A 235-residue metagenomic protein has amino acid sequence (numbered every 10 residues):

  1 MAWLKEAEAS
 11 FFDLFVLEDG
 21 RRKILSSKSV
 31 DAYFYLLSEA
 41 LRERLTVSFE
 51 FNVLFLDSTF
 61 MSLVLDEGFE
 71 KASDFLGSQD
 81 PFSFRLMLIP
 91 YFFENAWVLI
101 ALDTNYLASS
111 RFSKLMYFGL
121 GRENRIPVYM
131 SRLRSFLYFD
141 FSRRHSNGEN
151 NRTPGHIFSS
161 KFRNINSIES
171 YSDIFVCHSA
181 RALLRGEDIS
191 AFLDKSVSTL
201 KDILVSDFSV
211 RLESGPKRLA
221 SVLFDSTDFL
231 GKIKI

Functional and structural regions predicted by a protein language model:
M1-L63, I168-A182: Cysteine-nucleophile protease catalytic domains, especially the papain-like/related folds used in DUB/UBL proteases
A2-A9, D13, E39, E43 (+5 more regions): Polar/charged alpha-helical tracts
E6-A9, D19, N150, S196 (+3 more regions): Intrinsic disorder/low-complexity segments enriched in polar/small residues
M61-K217, V222-L223: Cysteine protease-like catalytic core of ubiquitin/ubiquitin-like
S226-K234: Extreme C-terminal disordered tails of eukaryotic proteins encode short linear targeting/docking signals used
